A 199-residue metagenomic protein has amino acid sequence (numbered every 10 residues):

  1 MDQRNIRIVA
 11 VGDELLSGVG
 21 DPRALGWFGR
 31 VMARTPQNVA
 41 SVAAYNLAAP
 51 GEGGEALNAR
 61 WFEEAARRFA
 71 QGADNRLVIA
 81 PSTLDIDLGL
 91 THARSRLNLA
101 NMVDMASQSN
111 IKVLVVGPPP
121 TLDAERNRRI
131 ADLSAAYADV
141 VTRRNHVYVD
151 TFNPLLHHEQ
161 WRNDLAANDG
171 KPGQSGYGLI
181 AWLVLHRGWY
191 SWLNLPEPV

Functional and structural regions predicted by a protein language model:
M1-P50, E63-Q71: Serine-esterase "nucleophile elbow" of acetyl-processing enzymes
I8-A10, A43-A48, N75-A80, K112-G117 (+1 more regions): Structural recognition of the beta-strand scaffold that forms the well-ordered cores of secreted hydrolase catalytic
E14-S17, P50-G54, T83-D87, P119-D123 (+1 more regions): Solvent-exposed loop/turn segments at secondary-structure junctions within structured extracellular/periplasmic domains
D21-A24, G54-R96: Oxyanion-hole/transition-state-stabilizing segment in secreted/luminal serine hydrolases and related acyltransferases
W27, V31, E64, S95-M102 (+1 more regions): A general structural detector for well-ordered alpha-helical segments in enzyme core domains, enriched
A80-L84, M102-S134: Active-site segments of SGNH/GDSL-like serine hydrolases that catalyze O-acetyl group transfer/hydrolysis on lipids
P120-V199: Catalytic His-Asp segment of secreted/periplasmic serine-dependent ester chemistry enzymes
